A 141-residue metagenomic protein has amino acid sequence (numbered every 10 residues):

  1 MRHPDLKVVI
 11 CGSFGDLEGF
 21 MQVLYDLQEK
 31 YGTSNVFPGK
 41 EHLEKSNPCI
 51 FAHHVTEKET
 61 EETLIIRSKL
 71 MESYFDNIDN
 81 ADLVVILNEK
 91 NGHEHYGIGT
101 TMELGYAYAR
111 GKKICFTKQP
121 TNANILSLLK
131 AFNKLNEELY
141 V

Functional and structural regions predicted by a protein language model:
M1-V141: Conserved catalytic or regulatory cores that recognize and/or transform ribose-phosphate-containing ligands
